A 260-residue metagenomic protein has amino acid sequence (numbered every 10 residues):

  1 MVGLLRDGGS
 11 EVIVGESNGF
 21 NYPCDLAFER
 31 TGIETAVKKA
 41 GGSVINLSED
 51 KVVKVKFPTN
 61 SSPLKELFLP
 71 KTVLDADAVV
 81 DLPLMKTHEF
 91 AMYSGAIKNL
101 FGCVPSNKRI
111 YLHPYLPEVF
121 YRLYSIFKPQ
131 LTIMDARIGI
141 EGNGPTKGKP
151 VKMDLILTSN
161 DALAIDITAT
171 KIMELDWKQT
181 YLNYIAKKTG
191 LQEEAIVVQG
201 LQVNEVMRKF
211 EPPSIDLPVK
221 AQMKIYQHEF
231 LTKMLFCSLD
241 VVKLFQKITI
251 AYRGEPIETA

Functional and structural regions predicted by a protein language model:
M1-A260: N-terminal and secondary-structure boundary signal
